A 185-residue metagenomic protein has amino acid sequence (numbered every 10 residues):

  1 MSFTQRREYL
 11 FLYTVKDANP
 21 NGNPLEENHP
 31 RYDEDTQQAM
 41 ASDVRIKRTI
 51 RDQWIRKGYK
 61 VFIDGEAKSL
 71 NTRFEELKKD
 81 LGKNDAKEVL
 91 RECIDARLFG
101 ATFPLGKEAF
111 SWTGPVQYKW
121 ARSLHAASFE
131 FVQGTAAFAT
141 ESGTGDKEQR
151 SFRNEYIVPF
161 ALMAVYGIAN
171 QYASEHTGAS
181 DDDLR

Functional and structural regions predicted by a protein language model:
M1-R185: RNA-binding basic/glycine-rich loop and surface signature characteristic of RAMP-family CRISPR effectors
